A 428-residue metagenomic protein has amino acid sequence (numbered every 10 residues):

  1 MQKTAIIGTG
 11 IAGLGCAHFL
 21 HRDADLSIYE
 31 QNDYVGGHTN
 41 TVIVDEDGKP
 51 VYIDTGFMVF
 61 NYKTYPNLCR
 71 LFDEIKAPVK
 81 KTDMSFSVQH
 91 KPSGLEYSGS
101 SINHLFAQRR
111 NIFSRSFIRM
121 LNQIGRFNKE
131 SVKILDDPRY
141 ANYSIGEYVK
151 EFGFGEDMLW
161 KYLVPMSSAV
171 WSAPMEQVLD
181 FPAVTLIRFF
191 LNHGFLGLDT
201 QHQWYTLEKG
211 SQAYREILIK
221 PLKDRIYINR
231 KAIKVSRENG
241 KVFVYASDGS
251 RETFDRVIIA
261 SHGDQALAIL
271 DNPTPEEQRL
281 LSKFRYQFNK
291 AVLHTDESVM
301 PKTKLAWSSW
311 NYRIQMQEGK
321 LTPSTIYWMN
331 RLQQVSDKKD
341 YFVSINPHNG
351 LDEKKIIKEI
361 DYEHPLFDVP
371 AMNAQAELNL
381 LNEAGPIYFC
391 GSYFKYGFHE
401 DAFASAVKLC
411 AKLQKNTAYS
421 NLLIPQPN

Functional and structural regions predicted by a protein language model:
Q2-I28: N-terminal Rossmann-like FAD-binding beta1-loop-alpha1 element of flavoenzymes
A12, Y34, D264: Conserved Rossmann-like nucleotide-cofactor binding loop
H21-D45: Glycine-rich FAD pyrophosphate-binding loop
V42-L68: N-terminal glycine-rich dinucleotide-binding loop that anchors FAD/FMN and/or NAD(P) in oxidoreductases
Y62-D180: Mobile amphipathic helical/loop "lid" adjacent to a hydrophobic cofactor/ligand pocket
S100, G319-N428: Conserved flavin/dinucleotide-binding core of flavoenzymes
L186-S247, E252: Helical element adjacent to the flavin cofactor pocket in flavoenzyme catalytic cores
I233-E363: Mid-domain catalytic core of redox enzymes that form a hydrophobic substrate pocket/lid adjacent to a catalytic redox
